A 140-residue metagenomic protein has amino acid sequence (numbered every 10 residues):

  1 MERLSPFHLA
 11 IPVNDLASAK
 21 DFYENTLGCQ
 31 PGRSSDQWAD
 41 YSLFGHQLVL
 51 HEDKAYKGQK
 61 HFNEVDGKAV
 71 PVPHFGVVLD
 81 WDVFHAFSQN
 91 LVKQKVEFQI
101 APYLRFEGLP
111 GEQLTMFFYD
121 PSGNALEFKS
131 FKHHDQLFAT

Functional and structural regions predicted by a protein language model:
M1-P6, Q30-W81, H85-Y119, F131-T140: Vicinal oxygen chelate
A17-S18, D82: Short alpha-helical
A19-E24, L91, G123: Conserved active-site tyrosine of GNAT-family acetyltransferases
Y119-A125: Short, glycine-anchored, charge-dense loop/turn motifs used at functional sites
